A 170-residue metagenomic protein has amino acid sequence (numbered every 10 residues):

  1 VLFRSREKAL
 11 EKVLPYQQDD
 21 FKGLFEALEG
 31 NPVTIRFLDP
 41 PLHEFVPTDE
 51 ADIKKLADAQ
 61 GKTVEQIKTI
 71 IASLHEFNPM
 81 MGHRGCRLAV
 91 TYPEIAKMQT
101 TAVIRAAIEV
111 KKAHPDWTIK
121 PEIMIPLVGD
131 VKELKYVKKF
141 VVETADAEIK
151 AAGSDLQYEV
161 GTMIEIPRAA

Functional and structural regions predicted by a protein language model:
V1-A170: Conserved alpha/beta-domain cores
